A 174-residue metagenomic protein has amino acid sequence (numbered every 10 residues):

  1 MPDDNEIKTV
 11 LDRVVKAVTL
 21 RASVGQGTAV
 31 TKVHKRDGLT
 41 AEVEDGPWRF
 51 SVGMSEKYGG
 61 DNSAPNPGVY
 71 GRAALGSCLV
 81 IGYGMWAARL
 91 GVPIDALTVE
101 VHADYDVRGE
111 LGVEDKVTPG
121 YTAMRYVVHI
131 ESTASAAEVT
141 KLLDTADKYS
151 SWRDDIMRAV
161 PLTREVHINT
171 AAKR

Functional and structural regions predicted by a protein language model:
M1-R72, Y83-R174: Extended beta-strand/beta-hairpin segments
L75-L79: Alpha-helical metal-binding/catalytic segments enriched in His/Glu/Asp
